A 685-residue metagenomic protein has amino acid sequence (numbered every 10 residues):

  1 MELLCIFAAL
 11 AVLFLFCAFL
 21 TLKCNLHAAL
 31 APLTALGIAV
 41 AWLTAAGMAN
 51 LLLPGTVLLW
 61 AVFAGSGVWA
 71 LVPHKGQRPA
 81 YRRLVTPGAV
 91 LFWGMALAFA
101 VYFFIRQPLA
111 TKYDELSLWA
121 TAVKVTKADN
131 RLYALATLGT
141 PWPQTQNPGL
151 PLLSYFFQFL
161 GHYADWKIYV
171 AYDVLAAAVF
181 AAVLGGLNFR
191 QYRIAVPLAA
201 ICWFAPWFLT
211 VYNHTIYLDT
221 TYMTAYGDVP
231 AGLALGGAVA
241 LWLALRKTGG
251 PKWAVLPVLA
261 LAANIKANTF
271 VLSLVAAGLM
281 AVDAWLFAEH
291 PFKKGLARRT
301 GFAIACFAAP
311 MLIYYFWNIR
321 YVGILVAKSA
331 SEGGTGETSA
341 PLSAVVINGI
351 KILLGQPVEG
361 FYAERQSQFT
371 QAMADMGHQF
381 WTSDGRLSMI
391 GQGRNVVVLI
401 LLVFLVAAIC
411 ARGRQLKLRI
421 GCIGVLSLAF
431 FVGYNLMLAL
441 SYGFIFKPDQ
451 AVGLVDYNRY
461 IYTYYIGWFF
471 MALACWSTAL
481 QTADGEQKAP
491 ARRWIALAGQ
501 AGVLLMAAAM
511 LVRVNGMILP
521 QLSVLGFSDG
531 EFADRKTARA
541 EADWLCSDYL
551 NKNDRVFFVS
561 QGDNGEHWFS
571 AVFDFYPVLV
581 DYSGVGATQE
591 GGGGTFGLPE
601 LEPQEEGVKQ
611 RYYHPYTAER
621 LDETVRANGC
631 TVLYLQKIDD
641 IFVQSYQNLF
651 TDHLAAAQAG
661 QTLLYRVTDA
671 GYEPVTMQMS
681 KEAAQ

Functional and structural regions predicted by a protein language model:
M1-R83: Membrane-embedded, hydrophobic transmembrane alpha-helices
W42-G47, K252-A267, V271-G278, A309: Membrane-interface alpha helices of multi-pass inner-membrane proteins
G76-P79, R83, L272-F307, S583-G584: Perimembrane helix-loop-helix junctions
A98-P197, T220: Active-site lumenal/periplasmic loops and adjacent helix-entry segments of GT-C-fold, multi-pass membrane
Q107-A110, L153, L296-A407: Membrane-lumen/periplasm interface segments of specific transmembrane helices in polyprenyl phosphate-linked
A225-L235, I265, V271-L272, P448-T478: Hydrophobic/aromatic-rich transmembrane helices and adjacent perimembrane loops
G250-L259, G278, L296-A308, L428 (+1 more regions): Signature aromatic-anchored transmembrane alpha helix within multi-pass, membrane-resident enzymes that catalyze glycan
L504-S570, Q685: Membrane-embedded, lumen/periplasm-facing catalytic core of multi-pass transferases that use lipid-linked donors
